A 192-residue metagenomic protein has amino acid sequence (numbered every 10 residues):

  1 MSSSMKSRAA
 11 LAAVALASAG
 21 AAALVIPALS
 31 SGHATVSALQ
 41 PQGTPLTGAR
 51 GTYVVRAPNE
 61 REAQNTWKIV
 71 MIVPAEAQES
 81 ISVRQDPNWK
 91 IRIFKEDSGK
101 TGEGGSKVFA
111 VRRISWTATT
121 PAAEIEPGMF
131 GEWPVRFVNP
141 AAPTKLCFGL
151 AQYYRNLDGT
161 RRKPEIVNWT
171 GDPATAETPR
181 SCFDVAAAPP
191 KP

Functional and structural regions predicted by a protein language model:
S2-A28: Secretory targeting and sorting signals
I26-G43, Y153-P192: Extracytoplasmic/periplasmic copper-protein system
S31-H33, V108-T119: Short beta-strand and strand-turn-strand segments in soluble, beta-rich domains
T44, R50-P87: Low-complexity, serine/threonine/proline/glycine-rich extracellular segments that form mucin-like
G48-Y53, M129-E132, K145-F148: Short, solvent-exposed loop/turn segments enriched in Ser/Thr/Gly
A77-R113, D172, F183: A surface/secretory-pathway sequence property marking extracellular, secreted, or lumenal proteins enriched
T117-T144: Low-complexity, intrinsically disordered segments enriched in Ser/Thr together with acidic residues
P140-N156: Serine/threonine-enriched low-complexity regions used as flexible
